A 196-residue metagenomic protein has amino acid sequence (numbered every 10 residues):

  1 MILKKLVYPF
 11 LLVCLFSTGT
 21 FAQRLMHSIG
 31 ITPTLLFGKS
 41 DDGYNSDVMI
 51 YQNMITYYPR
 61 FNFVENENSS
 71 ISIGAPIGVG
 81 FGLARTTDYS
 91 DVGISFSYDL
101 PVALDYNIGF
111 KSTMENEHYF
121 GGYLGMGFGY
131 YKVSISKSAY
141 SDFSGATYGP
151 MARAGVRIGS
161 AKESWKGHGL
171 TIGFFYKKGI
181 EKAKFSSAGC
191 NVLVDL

Functional and structural regions predicted by a protein language model:
M1-M26: Cleavable N-terminal export/targeting peptides
F10-L11, I29, E163, A183: A periodicity- and composition-biased signal for non-globular, repetitive helical segments
S17, A22, G38, G82 (+1 more regions): Ubiquitous "structural anchor" signal
S17-G19, I31, T86: Intrinsically disordered/low-complexity terminal segments and short unstructured peptides
F21-N68, A188, L193-D195: Short glycine/proline- and aromatic-enriched beta-strand/turn motifs that initiate or cap beta-hairpins
Q23-L35, I73-I77, G122-M126: Transmembrane beta-strand segments of Gram-negative outer membrane beta-barrel proteins
Y58-I71, V79-F185, N191-L196: Outer-membrane beta-barrel transmembrane domain signature
